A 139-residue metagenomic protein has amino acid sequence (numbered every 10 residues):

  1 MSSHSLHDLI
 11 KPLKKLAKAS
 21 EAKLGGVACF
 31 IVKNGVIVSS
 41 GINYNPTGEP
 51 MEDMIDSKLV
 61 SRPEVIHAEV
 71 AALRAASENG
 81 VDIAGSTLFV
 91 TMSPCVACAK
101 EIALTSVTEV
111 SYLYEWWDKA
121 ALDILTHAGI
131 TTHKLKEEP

Functional and structural regions predicted by a protein language model:
M1-P139: Zinc-dependent deaminase catalytic domain
